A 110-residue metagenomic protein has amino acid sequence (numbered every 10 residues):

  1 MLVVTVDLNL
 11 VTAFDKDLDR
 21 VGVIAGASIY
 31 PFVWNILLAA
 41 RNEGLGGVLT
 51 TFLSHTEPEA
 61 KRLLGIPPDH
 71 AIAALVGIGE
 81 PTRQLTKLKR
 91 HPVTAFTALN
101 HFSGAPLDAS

Functional and structural regions predicted by a protein language model:
M1-I29: Glycine/small-residue-rich phosphate/adenosyl-binding loop
V6, T51-F52, E80: Short secondary-structure boundary segments
A13-K16, E59-R62, K87-K89: A short secondary-structure junction signal
I24, E43-E59: GST superfamily/GST-like fold recognition
L37-A40: Hydrophobic pocket-lining residues that define ligand/cofactor binding sites across diverse proteins
E57-I72: Short, electropositive alpha-helical surface patch
A71-S110: C-terminal helix-cap and adjacent tail motif
